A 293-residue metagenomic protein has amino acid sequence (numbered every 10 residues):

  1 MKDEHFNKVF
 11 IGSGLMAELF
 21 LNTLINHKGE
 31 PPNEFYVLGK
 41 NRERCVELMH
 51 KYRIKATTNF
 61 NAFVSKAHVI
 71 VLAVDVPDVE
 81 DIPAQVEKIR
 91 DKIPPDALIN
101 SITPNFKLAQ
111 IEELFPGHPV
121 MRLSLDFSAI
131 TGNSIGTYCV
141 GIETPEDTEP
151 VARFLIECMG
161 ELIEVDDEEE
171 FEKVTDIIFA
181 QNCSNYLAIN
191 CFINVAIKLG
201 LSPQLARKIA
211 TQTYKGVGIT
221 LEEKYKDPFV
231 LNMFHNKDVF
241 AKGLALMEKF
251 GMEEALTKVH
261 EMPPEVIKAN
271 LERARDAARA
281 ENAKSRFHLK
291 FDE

Functional and structural regions predicted by a protein language model:
M1-H5, K208-E293: NAD(P)-dependent Rossmann-like dehydrogenase/reductase catalytic/cofactor-binding core
M1-S65, V195-L199, A283-E293: NAD(P)+-binding Rossmann beta1-loop-alpha1 motif at the extreme N-terminus of oxidoreductases
D3, F20-L21, Y36, K51-Y52 (+1 more regions): Rossmann-like NAD(P)(H) cofactor-binding subdomain of soluble oxidoreductases
L15, E43-R44, P77-E80, F106 (+1 more regions): Short alpha-helical
N41, P104-F106, L125-A129, E170 (+2 more regions): Glycine-rich beta-alpha junction loops
Q110, L114-P119, I135-K173, A180-E222: Internal alpha-helical scaffold of NAD(P)-dependent oxidoreductase catalytic cores
E172-D176, V230-L231: Short pre-catalytic strand/loop immediately N-terminal to key active-site residues, enriched for Gly-Thr
